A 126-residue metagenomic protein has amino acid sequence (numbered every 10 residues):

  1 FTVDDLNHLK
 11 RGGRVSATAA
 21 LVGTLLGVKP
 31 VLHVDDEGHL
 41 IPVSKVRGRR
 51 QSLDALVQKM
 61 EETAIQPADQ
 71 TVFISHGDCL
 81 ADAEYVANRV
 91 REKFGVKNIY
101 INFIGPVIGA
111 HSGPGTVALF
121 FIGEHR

Functional and structural regions predicted by a protein language model:
F1-R126: Mixed-charge interfacial surface used for oligomerization/domain docking and macromolecular partner engagement
